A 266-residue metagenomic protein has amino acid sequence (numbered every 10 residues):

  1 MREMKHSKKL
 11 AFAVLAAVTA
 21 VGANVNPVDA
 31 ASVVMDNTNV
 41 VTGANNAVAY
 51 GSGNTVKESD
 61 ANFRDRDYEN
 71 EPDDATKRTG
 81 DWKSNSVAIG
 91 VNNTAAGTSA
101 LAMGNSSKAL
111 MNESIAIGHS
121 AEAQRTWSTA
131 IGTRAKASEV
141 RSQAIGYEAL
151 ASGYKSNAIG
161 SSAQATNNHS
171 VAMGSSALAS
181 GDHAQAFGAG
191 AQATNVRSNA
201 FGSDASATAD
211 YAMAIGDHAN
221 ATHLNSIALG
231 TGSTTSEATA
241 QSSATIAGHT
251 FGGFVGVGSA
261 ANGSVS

Functional and structural regions predicted by a protein language model:
M1-D29: Bacterial Sec-dependent N-terminal signal peptides
P27-S266: Periodic small-residue-enriched repeat registers in elongated scaffold domains
